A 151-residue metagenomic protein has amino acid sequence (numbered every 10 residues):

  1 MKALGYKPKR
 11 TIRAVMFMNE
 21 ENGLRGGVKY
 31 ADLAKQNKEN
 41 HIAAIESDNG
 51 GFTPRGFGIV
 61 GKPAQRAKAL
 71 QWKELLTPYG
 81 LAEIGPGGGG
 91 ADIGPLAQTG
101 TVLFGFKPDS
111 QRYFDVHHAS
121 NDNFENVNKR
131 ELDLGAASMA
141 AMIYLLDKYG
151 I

Functional and structural regions predicted by a protein language model:
M1-K68: Acidic/histidine-rich catalytic neighborhood of metal-dependent amide-processing enzymes
F52-I151: Active-site-adjacent substrate-binding region of metalloamidase/peptidase-like peptide-processing proteins
